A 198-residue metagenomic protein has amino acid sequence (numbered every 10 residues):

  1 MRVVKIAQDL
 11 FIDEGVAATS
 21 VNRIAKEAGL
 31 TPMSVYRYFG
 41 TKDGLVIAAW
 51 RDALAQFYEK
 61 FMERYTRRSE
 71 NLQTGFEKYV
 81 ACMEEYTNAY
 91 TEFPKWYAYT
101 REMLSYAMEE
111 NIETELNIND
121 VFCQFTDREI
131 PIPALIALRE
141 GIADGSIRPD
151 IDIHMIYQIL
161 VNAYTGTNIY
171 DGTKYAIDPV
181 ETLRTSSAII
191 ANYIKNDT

Functional and structural regions predicted by a protein language model:
R2, I6, L10-A48: Helix-turn-helix
R2, I6-D13, Q56, K60-R64 (+2 more regions): Solvent-exposed, amphipathic alpha-helical segments
L45-A53, K60: Alpha-helical DNA-contacting segments of helix-turn-helix folds
A48, M62-K95, Y157-L160, V180-L183: Hydrophobic alpha-helical connector segments
M62, M108-D144, H154-Q158, E181: Amphipathic alpha-helical packing segments from all-alpha helical-bundle domains
A81-E85, I132, I136-D144, Q158-T198: C-terminal peripheral helix-coil segments that are non-catalytic and often amphipathic
E85-I118: Amphipathic alpha-helical segments used for helix-helix packing
P149: Short beta-strand "wing" residues that participate in macromolecule-binding interfaces
